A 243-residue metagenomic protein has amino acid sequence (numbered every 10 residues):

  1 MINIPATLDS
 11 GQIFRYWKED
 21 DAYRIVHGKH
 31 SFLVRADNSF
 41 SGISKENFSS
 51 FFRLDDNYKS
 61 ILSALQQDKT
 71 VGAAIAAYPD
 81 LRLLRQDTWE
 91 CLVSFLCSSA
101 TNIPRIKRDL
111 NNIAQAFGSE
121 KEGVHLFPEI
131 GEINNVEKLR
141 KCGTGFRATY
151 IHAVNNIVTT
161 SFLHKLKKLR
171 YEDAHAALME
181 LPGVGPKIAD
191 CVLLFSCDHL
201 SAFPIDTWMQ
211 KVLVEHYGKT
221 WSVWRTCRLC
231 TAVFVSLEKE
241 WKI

Functional and structural regions predicted by a protein language model:
M1-I243: HhH-family (HhH-GPD) DNA N-glycosylase catalytic core used in base-excision repair
